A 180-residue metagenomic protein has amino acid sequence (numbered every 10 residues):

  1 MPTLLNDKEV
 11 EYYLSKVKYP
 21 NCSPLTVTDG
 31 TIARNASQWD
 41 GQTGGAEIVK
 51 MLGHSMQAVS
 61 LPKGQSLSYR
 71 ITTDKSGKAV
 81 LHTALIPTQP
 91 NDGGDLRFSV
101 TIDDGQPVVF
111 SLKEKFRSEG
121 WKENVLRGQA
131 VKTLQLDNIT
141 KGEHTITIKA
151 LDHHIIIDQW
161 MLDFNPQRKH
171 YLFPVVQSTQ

Functional and structural regions predicted by a protein language model:
M1-Q180: Extracytoplasmic
